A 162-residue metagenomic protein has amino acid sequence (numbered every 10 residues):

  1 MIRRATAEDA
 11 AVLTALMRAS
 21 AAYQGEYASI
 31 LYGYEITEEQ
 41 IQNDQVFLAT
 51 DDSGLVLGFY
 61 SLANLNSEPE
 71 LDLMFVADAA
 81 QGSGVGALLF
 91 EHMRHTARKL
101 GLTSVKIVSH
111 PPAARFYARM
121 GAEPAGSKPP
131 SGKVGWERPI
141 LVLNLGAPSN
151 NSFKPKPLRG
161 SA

Functional and structural regions predicted by a protein language model:
M1-A15: A short beta-loop-alpha structural element at the N-terminal edge of CoA-dependent acyl/N-acetyltransferase catalytic
T14-E39: Conserved GNAT-fold acetyl-CoA-binding loop/helix
E38-L48, E70: A short helix-loop-beta-strand connector motif used in the catalytic cores of GNAT acetyltransferases and, in some
G54-A63, E70-F75: Conserved beta-strand in the GNAT
V76, G82-H95: Conserved acetyl-CoA-binding loop-helix of GNAT-fold acetyltransferases
A97-H110: Conserved GNAT acetyl-CoA-binding A-motif
A118-S127: Conserved acetyl-CoA-binding loop of GNAT-fold acetyltransferases
E123, K133-A162: Terminal substrate-recognition subdomain of acyl/acetyltransferases
